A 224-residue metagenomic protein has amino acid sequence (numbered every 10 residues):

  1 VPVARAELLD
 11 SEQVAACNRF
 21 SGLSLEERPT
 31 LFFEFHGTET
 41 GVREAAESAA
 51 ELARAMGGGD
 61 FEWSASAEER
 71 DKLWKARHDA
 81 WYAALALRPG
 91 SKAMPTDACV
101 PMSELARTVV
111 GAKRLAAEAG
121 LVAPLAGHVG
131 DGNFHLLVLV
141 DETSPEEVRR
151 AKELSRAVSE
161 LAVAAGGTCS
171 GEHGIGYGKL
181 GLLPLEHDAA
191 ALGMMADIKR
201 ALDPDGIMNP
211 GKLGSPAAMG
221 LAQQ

Functional and structural regions predicted by a protein language model:
V1-L154, L161, A165: C-terminal substrate-recognition/cap domain of FAD-linked oxidoreductases
Q13-A16, G178, N209: A ubiquitous, low-specificity "background" feature that marks scattered single residues across proteins without
E69-R70, K75-A76, W81-A83, G171 (+3 more regions): Short leucine-rich amphipathic alpha-helices used at interfaces
V129-F134, C169, G176-L180, D205 (+1 more regions): Gly/Ser/Thr-rich beta-alpha loop segments that engage phosphate groups in nucleotides
E142-T143, E147-L154, L161, G174-L182 (+1 more regions): Shared catalytic-loop signature of beta/alpha-barrel
R156-V158, I198: Alpha-helix-loop-beta-strand connector modules within alpha/beta enzyme cores
V163-I175, K199-R200, P204-P210: Alpha-helix capping/hinge segments and adjacent helical runs
L180-Q224: Activity-critical C-terminal alpha-helical subdomain
